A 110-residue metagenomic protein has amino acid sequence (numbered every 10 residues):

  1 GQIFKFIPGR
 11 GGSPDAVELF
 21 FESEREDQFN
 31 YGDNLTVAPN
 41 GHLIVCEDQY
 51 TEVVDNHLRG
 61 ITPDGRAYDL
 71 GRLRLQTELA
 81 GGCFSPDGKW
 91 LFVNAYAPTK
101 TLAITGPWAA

Functional and structural regions predicted by a protein language model:
G1-A110: Sequence/structural signature of beta-propeller domains
